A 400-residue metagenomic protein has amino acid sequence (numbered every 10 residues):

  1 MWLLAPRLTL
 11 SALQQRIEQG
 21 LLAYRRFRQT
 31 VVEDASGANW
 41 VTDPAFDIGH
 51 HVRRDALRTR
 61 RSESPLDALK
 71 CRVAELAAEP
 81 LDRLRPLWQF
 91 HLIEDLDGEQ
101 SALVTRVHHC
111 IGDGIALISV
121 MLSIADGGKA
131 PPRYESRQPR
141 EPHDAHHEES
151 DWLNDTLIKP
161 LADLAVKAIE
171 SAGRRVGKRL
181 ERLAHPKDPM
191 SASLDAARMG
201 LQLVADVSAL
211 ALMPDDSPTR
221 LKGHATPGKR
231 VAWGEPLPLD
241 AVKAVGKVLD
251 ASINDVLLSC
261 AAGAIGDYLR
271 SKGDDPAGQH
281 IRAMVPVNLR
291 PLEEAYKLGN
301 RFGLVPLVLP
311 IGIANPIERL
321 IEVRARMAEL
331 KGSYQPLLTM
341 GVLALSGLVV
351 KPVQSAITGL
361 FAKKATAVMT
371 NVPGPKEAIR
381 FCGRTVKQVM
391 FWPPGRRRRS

Functional and structural regions predicted by a protein language model:
M1-R398: Soluble acyl-CoA-dependent acyltransferase catalytic core bearing the H(X)4D motif
